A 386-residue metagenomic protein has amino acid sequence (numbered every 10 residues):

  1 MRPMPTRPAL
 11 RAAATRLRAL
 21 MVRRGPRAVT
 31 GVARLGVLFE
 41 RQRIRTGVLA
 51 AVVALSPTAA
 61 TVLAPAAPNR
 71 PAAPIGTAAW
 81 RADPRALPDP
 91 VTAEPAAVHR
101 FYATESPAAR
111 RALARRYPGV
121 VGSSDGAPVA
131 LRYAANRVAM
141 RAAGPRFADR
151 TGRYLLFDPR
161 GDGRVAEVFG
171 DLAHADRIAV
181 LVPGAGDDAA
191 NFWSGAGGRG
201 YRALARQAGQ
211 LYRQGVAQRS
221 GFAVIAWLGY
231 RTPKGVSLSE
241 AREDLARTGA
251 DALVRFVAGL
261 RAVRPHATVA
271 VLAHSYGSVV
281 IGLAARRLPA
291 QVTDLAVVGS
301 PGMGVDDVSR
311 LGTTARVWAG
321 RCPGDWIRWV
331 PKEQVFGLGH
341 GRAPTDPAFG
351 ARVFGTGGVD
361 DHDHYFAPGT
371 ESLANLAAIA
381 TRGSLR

Functional and structural regions predicted by a protein language model:
M1-G200, R382-R386: Flexible, membrane-associating and regulatory peripheral segments of lipid-active enzymes
G161, Y276, G299: Short, glycine/acidic-rich beta->alpha junctions
L172, G184-R255, R261-A267, R287-R386: Lipolytic serine-hydrolase domain surface
A175-D176, I225, Y276: Long alpha-helical, hydrophobic tracts
R177-A179, T268-A270, D294: Structural motif
L272-I281: Gly/Ala-rich beta-loop-alpha elbow adjacent to hydrolase catalytic centers
G282-R286: Short, hydrophobic alpha-helix immediately C-terminal to the catalytic nucleophile
